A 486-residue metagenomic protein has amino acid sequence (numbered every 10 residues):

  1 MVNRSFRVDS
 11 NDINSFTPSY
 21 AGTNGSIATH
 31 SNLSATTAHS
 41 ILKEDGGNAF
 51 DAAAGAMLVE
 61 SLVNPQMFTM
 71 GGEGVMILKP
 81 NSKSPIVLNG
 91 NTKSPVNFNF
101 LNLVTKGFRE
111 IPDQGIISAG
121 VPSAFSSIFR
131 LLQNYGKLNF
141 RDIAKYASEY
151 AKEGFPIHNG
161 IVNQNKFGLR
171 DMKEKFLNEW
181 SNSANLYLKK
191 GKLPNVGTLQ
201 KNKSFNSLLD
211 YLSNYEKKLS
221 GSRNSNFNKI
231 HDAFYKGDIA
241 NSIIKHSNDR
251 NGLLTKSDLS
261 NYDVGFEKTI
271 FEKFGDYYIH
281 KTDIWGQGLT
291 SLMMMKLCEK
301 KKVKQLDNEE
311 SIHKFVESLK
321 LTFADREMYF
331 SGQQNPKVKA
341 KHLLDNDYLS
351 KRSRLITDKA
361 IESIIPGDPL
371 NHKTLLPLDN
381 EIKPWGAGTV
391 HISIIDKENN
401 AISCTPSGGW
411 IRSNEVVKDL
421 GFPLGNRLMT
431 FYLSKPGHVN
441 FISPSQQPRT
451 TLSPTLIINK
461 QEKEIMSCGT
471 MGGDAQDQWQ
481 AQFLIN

Functional and structural regions predicted by a protein language model:
V2-E44, A49-K229, F234-G286, R354-E362 (+1 more regions): Noncatalytic scaffold domains of N-terminal-nucleophile
F50-A52, K137-I143, S242, L253-K256 (+5 more regions): Acidic/polar loop patches that form or flank catalytic/metal-binding clefts of enzymes that bind anionic ligands
L62-K79, S84-I86, K245, G252-T255 (+3 more regions): Active-site rim segments in enzyme catalytic domains, especially the processed small/beta chain of N-terminal
A124-L131, K203-L212, K296-L297, I395-C404 (+2 more regions): Active-site-proximal alpha-helical segments within enzyme catalytic domains
L177, G288-Q305, I457-M466, G473-N486: M16/insulysin-pitrilysin zinc metalloprotease superfamily fold
G265-F266, G386-T389, T450-L452: Short, small/polar residue-rich loop motifs at catalytic or cofactor-binding pockets
H280-G288, T389-S393, S403-V416, G469-D477: Glycine-rich phosphate/pyrophosphate-binding beta-alpha loops
V303-S407, V417: Internal maturation/activation junctions in enzymes
